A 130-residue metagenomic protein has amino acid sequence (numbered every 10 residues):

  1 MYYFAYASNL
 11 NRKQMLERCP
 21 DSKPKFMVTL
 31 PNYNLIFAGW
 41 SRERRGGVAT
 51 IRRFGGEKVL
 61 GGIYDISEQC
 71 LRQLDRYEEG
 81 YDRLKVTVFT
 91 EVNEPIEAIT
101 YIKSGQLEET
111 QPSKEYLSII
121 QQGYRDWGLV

Functional and structural regions predicted by a protein language model:
M1-V130: Glycine-aromatic micro-motifs
